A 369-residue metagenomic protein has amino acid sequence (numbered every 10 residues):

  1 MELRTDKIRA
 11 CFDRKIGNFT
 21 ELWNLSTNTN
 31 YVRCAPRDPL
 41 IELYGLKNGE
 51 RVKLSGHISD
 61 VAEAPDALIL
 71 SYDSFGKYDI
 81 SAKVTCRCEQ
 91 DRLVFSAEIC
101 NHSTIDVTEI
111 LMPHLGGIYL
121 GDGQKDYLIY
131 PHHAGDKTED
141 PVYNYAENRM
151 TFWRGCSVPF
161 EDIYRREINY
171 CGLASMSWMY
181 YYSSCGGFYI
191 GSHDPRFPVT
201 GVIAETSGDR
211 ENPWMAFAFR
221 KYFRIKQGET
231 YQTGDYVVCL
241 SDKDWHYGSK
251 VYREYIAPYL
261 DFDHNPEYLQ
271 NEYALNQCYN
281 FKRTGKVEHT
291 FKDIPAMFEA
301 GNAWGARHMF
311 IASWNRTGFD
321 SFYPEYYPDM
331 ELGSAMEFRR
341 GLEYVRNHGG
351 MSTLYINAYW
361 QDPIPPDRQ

Functional and structural regions predicted by a protein language model:
M1-R4, I8, F19, W23 (+2 more regions): Polysaccharide-binding surfaces and accessory modules of carbohydrate-active proteins
R4, F75, H102, C156-P266 (+1 more regions): Beta-strand-rich recognition/accessory modules
K7, A97, G228, G301 (+1 more regions): Conserved, mostly hydrophobic/aromatic
R9-A10, G17, G117, P195 (+4 more regions): Short, solvent-exposed loop/turn segments at secondary-structure junctions
D13, T85-E89, E205, N357-Y359: Short beta-strand micro-motifs enriched in acidic
K15-T29, V238-H246: Short, surface-exposed, low-complexity cationic segments
D106, Q232, A303-R307: Short loop/turn motifs at secondary-structure junctions
N271-Q369: Aromatic-lined carbohydrate-binding/catalytic grooves of carbohydrate-active enzymes
